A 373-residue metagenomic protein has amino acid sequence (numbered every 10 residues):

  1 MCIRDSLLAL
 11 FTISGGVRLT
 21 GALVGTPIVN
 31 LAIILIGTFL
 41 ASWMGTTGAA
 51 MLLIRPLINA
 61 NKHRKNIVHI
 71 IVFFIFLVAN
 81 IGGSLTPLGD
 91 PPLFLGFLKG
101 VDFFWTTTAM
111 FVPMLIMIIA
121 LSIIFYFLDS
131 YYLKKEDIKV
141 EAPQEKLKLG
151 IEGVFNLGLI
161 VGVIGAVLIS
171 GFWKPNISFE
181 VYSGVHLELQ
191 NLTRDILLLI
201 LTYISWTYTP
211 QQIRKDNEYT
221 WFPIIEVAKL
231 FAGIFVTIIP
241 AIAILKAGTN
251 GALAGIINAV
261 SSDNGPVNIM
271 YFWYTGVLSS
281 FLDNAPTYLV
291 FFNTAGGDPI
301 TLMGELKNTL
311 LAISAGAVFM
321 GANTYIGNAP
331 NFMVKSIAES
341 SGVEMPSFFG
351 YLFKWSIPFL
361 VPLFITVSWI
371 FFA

Functional and structural regions predicted by a protein language model:
M1-D5: Conserved small/polar residues in nucleotide/adenosyl-binding loops
L7-G15, G37, L115-Y126, N156-G171 (+5 more regions): Hydrophobic core segments of alpha-helical transmembrane domains in multi-pass membrane transport and ion-translocation
A9-I13, G48, L52, D90-L93 (+5 more regions): Juxtamembrane interface elements at the cytosolic ends of transmembrane helices in multi-pass membrane proteins
S14, R18-G21, I36-A49, V78-T86 (+3 more regions): Helix-loop-helix module between adjacent transmembrane segments
A41, M51-N66, I70-V72, V78 (+4 more regions): Membrane-interfacial helix-loop connectors
N66, L85-T86, F104-I151, F319-A373: Juxtamembrane and boundary regions of transmembrane helices in multi-pass small-molecule transporters and channels
L85, D90-T106, A166-F179, S368-F372: Transmembrane helix-loop junctions at the membrane interface of multipass transporters and ion channels
I160-V290: Transmembrane helical segments that form the transport core of multi-pass membrane transport proteins
